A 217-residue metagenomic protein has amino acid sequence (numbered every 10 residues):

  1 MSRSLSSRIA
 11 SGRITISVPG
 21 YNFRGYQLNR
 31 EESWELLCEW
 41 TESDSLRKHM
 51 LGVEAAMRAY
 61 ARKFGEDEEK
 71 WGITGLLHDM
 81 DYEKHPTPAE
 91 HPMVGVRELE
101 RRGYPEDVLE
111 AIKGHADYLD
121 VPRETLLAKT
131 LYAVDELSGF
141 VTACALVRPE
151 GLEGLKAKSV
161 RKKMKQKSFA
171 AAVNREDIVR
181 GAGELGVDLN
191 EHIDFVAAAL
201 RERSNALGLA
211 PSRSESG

Functional and structural regions predicted by a protein language model:
S2-R13, S17: Low-acidity, Ser/Thr- and Arg-rich intrinsically disordered low-complexity segments
G20-P88: Acidic/His-rich, divalent-metal-binding segments that scaffold phosphate/diphosphate chemistry
L28, E32, K48-G52, E90 (+6 more regions): Conserved active-site and cofactor/substrate-binding residues in soluble primary-metabolism enzymes
W34, C38, L51-E54, R58 (+6 more regions): Predominant activation on well-ordered alpha-helical scaffold segments within soluble catalytic domains
F64-K167, V179: Divalent metal-dependent catalytic cores for phosphoryl transfer on phosphate-bearing substrates
S168-H192: C-terminal binding/interaction regions
H192-A210: Hydrophobic alpha-helical transmembrane segments
